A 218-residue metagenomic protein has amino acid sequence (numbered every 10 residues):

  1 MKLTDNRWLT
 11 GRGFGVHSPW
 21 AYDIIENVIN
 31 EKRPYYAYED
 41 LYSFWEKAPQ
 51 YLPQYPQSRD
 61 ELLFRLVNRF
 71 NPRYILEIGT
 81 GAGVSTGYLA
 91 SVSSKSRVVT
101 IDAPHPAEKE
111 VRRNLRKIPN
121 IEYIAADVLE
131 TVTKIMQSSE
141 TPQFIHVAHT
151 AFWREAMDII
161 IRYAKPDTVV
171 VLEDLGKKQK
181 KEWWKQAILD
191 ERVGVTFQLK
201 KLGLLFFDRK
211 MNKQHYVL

Functional and structural regions predicted by a protein language model:
M1-H146, T150-V169, L175-L218: A short alpha-helical cap/connector motif
